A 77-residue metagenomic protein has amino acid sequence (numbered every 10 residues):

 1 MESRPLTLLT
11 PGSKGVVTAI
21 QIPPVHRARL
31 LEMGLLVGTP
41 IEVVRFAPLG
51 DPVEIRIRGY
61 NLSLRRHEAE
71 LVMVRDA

Functional and structural regions predicted by a protein language model:
M1-A77: Compact, glycine-rich, soluble single-domain proteins
